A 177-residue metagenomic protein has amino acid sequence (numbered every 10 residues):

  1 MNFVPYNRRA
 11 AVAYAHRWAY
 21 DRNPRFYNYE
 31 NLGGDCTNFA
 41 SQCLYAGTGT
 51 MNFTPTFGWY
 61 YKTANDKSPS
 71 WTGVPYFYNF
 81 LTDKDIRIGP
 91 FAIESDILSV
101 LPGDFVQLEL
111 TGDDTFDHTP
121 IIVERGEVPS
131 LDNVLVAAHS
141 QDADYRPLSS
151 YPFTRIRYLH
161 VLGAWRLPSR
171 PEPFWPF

Functional and structural regions predicted by a protein language model:
M1-T72: N-terminal capping segments
N7, Y76-F77, I93-I97, Q141 (+1 more regions): Mature, Sec-exported extracytoplasmic domains of Gram-positive
Y20, L44-Y45, T111, R125 (+1 more regions): Residue-level marker of positions within ordered structural domains that often coincide with functionally constrained
Y27, N31, T56, Y60 (+3 more regions): Generic preference for flexible, low-structure residues
D35-Q42, T48, G103-Q107, H118 (+1 more regions): Residue-level signal for functionally critical sites in structured catalytic/ligand-binding pockets
F53-T56, H118-T119, L148: Short, solvent-exposed loop/turn and secondary-structure capping segments
Y61-V136: ...with weaker cross-activation on analogous glycine-rich loops/strands in unrelated enzymes
I121-F177: Glycine-rich, aromatic-bearing surface loops/beta-hairpins
